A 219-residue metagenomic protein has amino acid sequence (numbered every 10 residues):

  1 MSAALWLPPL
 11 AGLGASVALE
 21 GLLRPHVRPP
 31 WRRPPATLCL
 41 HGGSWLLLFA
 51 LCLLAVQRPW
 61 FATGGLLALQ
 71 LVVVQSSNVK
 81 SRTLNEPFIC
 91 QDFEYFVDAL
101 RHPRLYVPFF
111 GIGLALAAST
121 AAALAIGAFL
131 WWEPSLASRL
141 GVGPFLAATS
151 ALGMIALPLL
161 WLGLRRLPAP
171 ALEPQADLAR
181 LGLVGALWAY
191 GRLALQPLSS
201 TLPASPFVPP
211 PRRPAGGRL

Functional and structural regions predicted by a protein language model:
M1-D177: Transmembrane and membrane-interface helices of multi-pass, inner-membrane envelope-modifying transferases
L167-L219: Soluble catalytic regions of membrane-associated enzymes that act on cell-envelope and secretory-pathway components
